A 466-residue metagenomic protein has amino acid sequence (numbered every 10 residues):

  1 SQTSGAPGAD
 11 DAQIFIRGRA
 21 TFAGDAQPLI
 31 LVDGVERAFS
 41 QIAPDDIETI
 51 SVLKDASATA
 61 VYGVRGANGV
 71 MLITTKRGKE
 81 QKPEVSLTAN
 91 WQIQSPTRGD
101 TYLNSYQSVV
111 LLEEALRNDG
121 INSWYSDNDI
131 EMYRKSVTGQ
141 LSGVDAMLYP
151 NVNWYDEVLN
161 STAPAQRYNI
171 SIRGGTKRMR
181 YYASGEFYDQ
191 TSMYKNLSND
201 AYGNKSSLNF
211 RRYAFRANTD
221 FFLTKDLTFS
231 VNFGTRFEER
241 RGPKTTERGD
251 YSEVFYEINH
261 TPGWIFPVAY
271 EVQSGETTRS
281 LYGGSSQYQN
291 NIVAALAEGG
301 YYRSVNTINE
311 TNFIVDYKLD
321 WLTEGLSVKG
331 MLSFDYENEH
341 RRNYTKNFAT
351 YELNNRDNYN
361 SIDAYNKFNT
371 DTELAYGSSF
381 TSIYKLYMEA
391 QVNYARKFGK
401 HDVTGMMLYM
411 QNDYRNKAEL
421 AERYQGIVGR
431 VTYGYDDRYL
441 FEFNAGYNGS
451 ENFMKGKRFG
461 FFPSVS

Functional and structural regions predicted by a protein language model:
S1-L29, V35-S40, S57-N306, I314: Membrane-proximal, glycine/serine-rich, low-complexity loop/turn segments characteristic of large bacterial
A6, W91-S95, T176, F187-T191 (+5 more regions): Transmembrane beta-strands of outer-membrane beta-barrel pores
I14, M71, I170, F215-A217 (+5 more regions): Membrane-embedded beta-strands of outer-membrane beta-barrel proteins, especially the hydrophobic/small aromatic
G78-P83, K177-R178, M193, D226 (+4 more regions): Short loop/turn motifs that connect adjacent beta-strands in outer-membrane beta-barrel proteins
V85-L87, Y181-A183, F229-V231, L326-L332 (+3 more regions): Transmembrane beta-strands of outer-membrane beta-barrel proteins
Y102-S108, S198-K205, T246-Y256, N343-N354 (+3 more regions): Flexible, surface-exposed loop regions and adjacent strand-edge segments of Gram-negative outer-membrane beta-barrel
V152-R173, I265-Q273, Y344-M454: Outer-membrane beta-barrel transmembrane domain signature of Gram-negative proteins, especially the mid-to-C-terminal
